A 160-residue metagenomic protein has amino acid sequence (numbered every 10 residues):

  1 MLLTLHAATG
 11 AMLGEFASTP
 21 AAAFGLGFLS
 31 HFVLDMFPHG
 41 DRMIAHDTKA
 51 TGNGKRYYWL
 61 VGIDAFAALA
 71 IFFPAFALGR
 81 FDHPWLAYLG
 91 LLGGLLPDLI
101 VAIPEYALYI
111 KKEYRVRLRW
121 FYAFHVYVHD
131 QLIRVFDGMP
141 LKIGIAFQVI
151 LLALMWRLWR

Functional and structural regions predicted by a protein language model:
M1-R160: N-terminal membrane-targeting hydrophobic helices
